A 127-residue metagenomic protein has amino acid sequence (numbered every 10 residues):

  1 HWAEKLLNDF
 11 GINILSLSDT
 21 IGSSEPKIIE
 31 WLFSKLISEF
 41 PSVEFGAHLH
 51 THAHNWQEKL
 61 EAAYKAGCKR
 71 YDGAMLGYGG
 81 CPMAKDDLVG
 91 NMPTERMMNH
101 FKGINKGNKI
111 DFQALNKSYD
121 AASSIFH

Functional and structural regions predicted by a protein language model:
H1-H127: Catalytic cores and adjacent flexible loops of soluble metabolic enzymes that perform enolate/carbanion chemistry on
